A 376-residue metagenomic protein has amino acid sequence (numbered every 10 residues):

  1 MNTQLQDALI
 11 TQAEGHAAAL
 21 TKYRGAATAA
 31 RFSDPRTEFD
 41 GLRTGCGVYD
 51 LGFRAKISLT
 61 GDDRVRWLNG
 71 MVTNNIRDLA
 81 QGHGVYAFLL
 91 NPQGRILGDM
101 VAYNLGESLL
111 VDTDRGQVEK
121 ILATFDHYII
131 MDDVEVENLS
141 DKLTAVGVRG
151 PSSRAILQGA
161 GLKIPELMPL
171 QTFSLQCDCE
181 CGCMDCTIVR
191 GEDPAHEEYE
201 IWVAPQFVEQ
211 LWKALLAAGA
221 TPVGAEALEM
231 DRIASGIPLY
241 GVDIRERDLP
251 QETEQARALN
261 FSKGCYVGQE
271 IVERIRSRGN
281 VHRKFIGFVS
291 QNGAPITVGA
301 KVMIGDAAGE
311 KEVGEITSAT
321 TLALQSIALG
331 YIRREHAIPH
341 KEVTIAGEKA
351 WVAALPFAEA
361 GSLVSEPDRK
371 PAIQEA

Functional and structural regions predicted by a protein language model:
M1-Y86, L90, R95-L97, A376: Acidic, proline/glycine-enriched N-terminal capping motif
N2, M100, L249, T253-L259 (+2 more regions): Glycine-rich, small/acidic residue-mixed loop/short-helix segments
P35-T44, H83, A87-D99, I129-D132 (+2 more regions): Short amphipathic beta-strand starts and helix->beta connectors
G47, K56, D78-L79, V101-R232 (+1 more regions): Acidic, low-complexity central loop/insert segments
G61, V111, V148-G150, I201 (+3 more regions): Residue-level signal for inorganic ion chemistry
D63-L68, V118-I121, S153-L157, F207-A214 (+2 more regions): Short, conserved charged micro-motifs
Q81-H83, P165-D178, G236, G241 (+3 more regions): Glycine-centered loop/turn motifs
W202-V289: Anionic-ligand-binding alpha/beta catalytic cores of soluble enzymes and soluble regulatory domains that recognize
